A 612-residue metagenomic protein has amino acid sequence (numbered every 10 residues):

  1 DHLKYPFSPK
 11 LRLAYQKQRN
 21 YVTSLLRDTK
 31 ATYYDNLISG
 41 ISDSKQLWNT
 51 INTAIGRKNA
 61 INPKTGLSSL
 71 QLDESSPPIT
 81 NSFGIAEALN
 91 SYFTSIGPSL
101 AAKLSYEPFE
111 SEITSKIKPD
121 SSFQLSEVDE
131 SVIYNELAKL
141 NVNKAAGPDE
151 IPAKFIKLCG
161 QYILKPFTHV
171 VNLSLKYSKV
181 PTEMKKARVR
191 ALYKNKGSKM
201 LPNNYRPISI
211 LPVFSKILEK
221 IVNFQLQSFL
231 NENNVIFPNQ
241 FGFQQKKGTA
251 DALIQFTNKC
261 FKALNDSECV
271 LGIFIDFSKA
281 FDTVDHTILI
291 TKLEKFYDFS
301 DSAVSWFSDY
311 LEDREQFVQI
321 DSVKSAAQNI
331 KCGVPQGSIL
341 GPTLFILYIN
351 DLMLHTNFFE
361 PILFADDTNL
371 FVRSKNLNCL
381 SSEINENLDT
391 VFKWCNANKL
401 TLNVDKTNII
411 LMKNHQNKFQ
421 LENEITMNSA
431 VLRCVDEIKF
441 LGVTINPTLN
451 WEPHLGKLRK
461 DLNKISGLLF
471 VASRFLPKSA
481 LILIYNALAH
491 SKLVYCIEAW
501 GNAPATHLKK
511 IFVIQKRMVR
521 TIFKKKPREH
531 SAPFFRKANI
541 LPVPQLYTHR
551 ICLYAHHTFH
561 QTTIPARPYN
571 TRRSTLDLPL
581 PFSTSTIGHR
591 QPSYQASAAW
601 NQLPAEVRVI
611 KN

Functional and structural regions predicted by a protein language model:
D1-F93, S126-V171, K176-P181, V189 (+4 more regions): Short, charged alpha-helical motifs in flexible N/C-terminal segments and linkers
Q46-N203, S209, V213-I217, I236 (+6 more regions): Surface-exposed loop/turn segments and immediately adjacent short secondary-structure elements within folded domains
N143-I151, V189, M200-I210, D251-E294: Conserved catalytic palm subdomain of right-hand nucleotidyl-transferase polymerases, strongest for RNA-directed enzymes
V222-Q240, P342-F371: Active-site palm subdomain of RNA-directed nucleic acid polymerases
F277-L363: Conserved polymerase palm-domain catalytic core
K279-Y297, N369-K393, N502: Catalytic palm subdomain of template-directed nucleic-acid polymerases, centered on the conserved carboxylate motif
E386, T401-D436: Short, conserved micro-motifs composed of acidic
A430-A499: Basic, alpha-helical interaction scaffolds
